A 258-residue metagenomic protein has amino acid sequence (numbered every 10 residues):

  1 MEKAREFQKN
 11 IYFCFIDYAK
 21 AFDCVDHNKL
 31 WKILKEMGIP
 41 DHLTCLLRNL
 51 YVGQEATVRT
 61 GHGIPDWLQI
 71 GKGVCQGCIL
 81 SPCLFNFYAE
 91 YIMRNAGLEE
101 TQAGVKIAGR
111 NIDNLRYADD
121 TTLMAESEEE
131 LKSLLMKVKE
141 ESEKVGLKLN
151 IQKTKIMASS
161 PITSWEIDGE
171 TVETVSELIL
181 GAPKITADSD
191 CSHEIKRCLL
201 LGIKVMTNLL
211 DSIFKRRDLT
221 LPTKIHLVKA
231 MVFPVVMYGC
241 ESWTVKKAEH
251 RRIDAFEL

Functional and structural regions predicted by a protein language model:
M1-L258: Nucleotidyl polymerases of mobile genetic elements and RNA viruses
